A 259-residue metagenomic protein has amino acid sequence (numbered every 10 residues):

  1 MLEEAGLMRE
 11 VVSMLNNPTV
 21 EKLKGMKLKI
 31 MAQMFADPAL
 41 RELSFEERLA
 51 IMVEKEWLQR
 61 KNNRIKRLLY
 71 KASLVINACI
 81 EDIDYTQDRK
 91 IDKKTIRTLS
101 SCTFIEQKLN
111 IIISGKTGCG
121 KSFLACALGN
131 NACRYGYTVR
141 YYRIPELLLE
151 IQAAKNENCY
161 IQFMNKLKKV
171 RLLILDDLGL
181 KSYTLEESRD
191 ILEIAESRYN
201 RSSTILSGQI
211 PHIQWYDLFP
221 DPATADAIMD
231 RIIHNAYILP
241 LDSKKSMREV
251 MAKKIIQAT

Functional and structural regions predicted by a protein language model:
M1-A32: Charged, compositionally biased N-terminal leader segments and the immediate start of the first structured element
L7-R9, T138, Y142, L147-A154 (+2 more regions): Replace "adjacent to P-loop NTPase cores in ATP/GTP-dependent enzymes" with "adjacent to NTP-binding cores
E21-I76: Interdomain "pre-motor" coupling segment immediately N-terminal to P-loop NTPase/helicase cores
A78-C102: N-terminal pre-Walker A segment at the start of P-loop NTPase domains
K108-L124: Walker A/P-loop nucleotide-binding motif
N110-I112, L172, S203-I205: Residue-level preference for the first positions of well-ordered beta-strands
A125-N130: A conserved segment at the C-terminal end of the G1
